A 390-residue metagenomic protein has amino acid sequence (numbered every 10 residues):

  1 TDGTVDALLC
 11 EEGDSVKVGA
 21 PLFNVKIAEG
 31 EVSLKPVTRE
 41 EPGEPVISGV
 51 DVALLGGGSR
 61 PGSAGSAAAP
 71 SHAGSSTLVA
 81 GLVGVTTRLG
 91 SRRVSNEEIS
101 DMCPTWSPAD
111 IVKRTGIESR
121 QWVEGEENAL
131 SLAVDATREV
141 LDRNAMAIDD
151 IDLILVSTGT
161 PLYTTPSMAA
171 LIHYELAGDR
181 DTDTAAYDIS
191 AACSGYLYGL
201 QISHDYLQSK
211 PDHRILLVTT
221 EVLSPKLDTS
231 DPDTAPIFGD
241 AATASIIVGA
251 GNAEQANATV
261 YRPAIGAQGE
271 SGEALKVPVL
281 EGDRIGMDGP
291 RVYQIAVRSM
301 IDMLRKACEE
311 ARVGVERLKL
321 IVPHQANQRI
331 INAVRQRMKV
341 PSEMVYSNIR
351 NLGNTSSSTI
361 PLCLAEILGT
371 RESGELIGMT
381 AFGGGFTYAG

Functional and structural regions predicted by a protein language model:
T1-T77: Mobile cofactor-carrier "swinging-arm" domains
P36, V83-T86, S157, S190 (+3 more regions): Short beta-strand segments
A64-G125, T229-R298, D302, F382: Condensing-enzyme catalytic core mediating Claisen C-C bond formation in acyl metabolism
P104-V112, P166-D179, L216-L223, E273-V277 (+1 more regions): Acidic-glycine-rich active-site phosphate/pyrophosphate-binding loop
I117-S119, I151-L155, L176-S190, S224-S230 (+1 more regions): Glycine/charged-rich beta-loop-alpha catalytic/anionic-binding loops adjacent to active sites
L130, V134-T137, T160-L162, D179-D183 (+2 more regions): Claisen-condensing/thiolase-fold acyl-transfer catalytic domains that form or cleave C-C bonds in fatty acid
A136-D152, D302-K319, I367-R371: Phosphate/pyrophosphate-binding loops at sites that engage ATP/ADP/AMP, CoA/4′-phosphopantetheine, polyphosphate
Y206-A241: Flexible, glycine-rich active-site loops centered on histidine and acidic residues that chelate a metal or position
